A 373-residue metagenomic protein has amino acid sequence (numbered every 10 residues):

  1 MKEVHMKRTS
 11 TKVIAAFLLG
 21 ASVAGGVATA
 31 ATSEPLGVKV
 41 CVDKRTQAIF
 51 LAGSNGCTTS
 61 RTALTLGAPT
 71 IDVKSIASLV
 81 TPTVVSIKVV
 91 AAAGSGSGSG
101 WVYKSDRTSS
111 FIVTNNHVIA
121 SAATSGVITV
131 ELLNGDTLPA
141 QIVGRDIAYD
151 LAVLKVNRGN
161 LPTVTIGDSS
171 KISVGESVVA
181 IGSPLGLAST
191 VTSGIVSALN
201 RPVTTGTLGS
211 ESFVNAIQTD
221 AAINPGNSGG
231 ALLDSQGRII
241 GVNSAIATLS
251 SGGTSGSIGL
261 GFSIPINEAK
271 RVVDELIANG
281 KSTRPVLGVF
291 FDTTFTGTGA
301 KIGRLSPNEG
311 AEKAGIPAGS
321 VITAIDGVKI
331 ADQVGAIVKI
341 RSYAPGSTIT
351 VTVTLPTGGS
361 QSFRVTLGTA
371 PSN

Functional and structural regions predicted by a protein language model:
E3-V38, N55-S78, G94, V130: Glycine-rich, low-complexity segments
G37-D43, I87: A short beta-strand micro-motif
D43-Q47, S54-G56, H117-I119, R158-G159: Acidic glycine-/aspartate-rich tracts in secreted/extracellular proteins
A68-G297, P307, I337, R341 (+2 more regions): Serine-dependent protease modules
I112, A311-V334: Conserved PDZ fold ligand-binding element
A120-S121, A324-T352: PDZ domains, with a preference for the canonical peptide-binding region formed by the helix
G135-T137, T348, S360-S362: A structural signal for beta-strand boundary/capping segments at domain termini and interdomain linkers
